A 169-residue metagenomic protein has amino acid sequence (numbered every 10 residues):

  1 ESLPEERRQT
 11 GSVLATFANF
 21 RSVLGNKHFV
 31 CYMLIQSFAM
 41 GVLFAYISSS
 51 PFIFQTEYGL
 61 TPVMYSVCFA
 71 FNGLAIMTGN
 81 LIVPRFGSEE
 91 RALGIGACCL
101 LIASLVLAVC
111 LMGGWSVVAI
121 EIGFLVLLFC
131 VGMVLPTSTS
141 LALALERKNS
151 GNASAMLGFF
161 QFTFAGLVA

Functional and structural regions predicted by a protein language model:
S2-M33: Juxtamembrane intracellular "pre-TM" segments in multi-pass secondary transporters
G25-A45, L125-F129: Pair of pore-lining "gating" transmembrane helices in MFS-fold secondary transporters
V42, Y46-I53, S138: Hydrophobic/aromatic end-of-helix segments at the C-terminal termini of transmembrane alpha-helices
S48-M64: Short amphipathic helix-loop junctions that connect adjacent transmembrane helices in Major Facilitator Superfamily/SLC
G59-A70, A155: Small-residue hotspots at the loop-to-helix junctions and early N-terminal turns of transmembrane alpha-helices
T78-R91: Helix-to-loop junctions at the C-terminal end of transmembrane segments in multipass secondary transporters
L93-S138: C-terminal transmembrane helical hairpin of 12-TM major facilitator-type secondary transporters
F129-G132, S140-A169: A late C-terminal transmembrane helix in Major Facilitator Superfamily
